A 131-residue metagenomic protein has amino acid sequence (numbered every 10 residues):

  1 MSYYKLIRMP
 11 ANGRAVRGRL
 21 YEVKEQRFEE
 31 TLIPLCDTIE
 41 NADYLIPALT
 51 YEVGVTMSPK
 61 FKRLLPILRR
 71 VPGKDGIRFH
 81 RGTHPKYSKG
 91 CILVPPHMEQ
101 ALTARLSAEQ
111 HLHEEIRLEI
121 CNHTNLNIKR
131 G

Functional and structural regions predicted by a protein language model:
M1-G131: Cell wall/extracellular polymer interaction/catalysis modules
